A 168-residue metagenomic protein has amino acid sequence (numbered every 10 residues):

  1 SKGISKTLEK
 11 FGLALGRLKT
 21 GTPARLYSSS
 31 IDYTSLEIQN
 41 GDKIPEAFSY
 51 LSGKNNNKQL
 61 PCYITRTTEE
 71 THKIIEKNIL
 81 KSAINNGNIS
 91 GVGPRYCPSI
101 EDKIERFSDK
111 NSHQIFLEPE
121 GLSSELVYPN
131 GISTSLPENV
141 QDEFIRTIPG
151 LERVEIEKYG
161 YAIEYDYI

Functional and structural regions predicted by a protein language model:
S1-S5: Glycine/threonine-rich beta-strand-loop-alpha-helix active-site module that forms ligand/phosphate-binding
K6-D142: An anion/pyrophosphate-binding glycine-rich loop and adjacent beta-alpha core in soluble alpha-beta enzymes
Y128-I168: A glycine-rich dinucleotide-binding beta-alpha-beta segment and adjacent secondary-structure elements that constitute
